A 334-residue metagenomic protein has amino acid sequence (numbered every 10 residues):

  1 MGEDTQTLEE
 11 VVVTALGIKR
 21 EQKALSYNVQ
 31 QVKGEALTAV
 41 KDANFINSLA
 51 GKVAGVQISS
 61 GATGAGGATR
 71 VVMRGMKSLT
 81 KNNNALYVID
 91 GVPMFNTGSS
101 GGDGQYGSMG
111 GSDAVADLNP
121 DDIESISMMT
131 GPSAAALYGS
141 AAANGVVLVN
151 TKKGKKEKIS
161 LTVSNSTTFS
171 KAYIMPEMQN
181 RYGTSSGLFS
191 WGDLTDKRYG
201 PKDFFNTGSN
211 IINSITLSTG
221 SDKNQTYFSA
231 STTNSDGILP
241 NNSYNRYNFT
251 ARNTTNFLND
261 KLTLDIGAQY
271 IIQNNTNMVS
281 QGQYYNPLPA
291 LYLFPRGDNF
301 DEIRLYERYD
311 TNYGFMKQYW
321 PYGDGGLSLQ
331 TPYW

Functional and structural regions predicted by a protein language model:
M1-A251, N256-I271, Q283-Y285, G323-W334: Short, small/polar-rich motifs associated with maturation and membrane association, primarily at protein termini
P176, G183-G187, I271-Q330: A surface-exposed, glycine/aromatic-enriched loop/edge motif typical of exported proteins
